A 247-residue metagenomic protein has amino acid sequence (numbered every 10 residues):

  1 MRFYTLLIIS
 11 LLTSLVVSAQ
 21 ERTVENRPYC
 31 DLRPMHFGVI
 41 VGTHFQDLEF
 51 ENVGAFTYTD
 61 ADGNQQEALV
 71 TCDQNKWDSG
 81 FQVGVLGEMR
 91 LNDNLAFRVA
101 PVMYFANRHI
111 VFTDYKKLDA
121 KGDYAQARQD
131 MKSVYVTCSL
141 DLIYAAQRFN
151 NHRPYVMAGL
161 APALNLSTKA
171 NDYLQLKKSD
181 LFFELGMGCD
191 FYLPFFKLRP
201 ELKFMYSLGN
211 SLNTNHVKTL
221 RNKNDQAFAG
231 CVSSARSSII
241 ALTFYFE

Functional and structural regions predicted by a protein language model:
M1-V24, F244-E247: Bacterial Sec-dependent N-terminal signal peptides
Q20-G80, I239-A241, Y245-E247: Short glycine/proline- and aromatic-enriched beta-strand/turn motifs that initiate or cap beta-hairpins
R22, N26-M35, T43-D47, L86-T168 (+1 more regions): Gram-negative (and chloroplast) outer-membrane scaffold detector with strong preference for beta-barrel transmembrane
R33-M35, W77-F81, K132-C138, H152 (+2 more regions): Residues that define the transmembrane beta-barrel architecture of outer-membrane proteins
E51-Q74, A106-S133, L166-L176, L212-V232: Flexible, solvent-exposed loop segments that connect beta-strands
H152-R153, S167-L174, K197-R199: Short conserved catalytic/interaction loops centered on acidic-Pro-aromatic/His motifs
K177-F183, C189-Y192, M205: Active-site/pore-lining binding-face segments in mid-to-C-terminal subdomains
F191-E247: Predominantly the C-terminal beta-signal and adjacent terminal strand-loop region of outer-membrane beta-barrel
